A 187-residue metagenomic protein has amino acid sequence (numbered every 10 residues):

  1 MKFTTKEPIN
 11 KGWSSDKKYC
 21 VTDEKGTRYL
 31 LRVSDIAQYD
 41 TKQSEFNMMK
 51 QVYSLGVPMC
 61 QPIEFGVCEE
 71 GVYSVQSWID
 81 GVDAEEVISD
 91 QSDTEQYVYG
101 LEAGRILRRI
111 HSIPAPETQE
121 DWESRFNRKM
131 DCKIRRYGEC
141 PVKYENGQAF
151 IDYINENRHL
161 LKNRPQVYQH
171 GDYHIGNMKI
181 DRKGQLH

Functional and structural regions predicted by a protein language model:
M1, L101, S112-G171, D181-R182: An alpha-helical support segment within catalytic cores of ATP-dependent transferases
M1-T4, L55-P58, L161: Short secondary-structure junctions
P8, V167, H187: Short glycine- and Lys/Arg-enriched binding-loop motifs that mark or flank ligand-binding interfaces
P8-D121: ATP-binding pocket architecture of kinase catalytic cores
S14-K17, P58, R164-H174: Short beta-strand or tight-loop elements that sit immediately N-terminal to catalytic metal-binding acidic residues
G26, G71, R164-Q166, G184-Q185: Conserved catalytic motifs of the protein kinase core domain
E45, D172, N177: Acidic active-site catalytic centers that drive phospho-/nucleotidyl reactions and related ester hydrolyses
N177-H187: Conserved protein kinase catalytic/activation segment
